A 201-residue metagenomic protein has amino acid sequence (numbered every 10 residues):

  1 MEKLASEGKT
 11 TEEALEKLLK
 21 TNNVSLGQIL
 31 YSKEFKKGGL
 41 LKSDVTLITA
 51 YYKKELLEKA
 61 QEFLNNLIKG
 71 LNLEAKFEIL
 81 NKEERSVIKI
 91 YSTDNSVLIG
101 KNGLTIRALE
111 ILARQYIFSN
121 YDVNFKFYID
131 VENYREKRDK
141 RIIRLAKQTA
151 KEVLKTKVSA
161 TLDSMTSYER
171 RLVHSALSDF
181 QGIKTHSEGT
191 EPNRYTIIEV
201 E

Functional and structural regions predicted by a protein language model:
M1-E201: RNA-contacting regions in translation and RNA-metabolism proteins, encompassing KH/S1 modules where present
